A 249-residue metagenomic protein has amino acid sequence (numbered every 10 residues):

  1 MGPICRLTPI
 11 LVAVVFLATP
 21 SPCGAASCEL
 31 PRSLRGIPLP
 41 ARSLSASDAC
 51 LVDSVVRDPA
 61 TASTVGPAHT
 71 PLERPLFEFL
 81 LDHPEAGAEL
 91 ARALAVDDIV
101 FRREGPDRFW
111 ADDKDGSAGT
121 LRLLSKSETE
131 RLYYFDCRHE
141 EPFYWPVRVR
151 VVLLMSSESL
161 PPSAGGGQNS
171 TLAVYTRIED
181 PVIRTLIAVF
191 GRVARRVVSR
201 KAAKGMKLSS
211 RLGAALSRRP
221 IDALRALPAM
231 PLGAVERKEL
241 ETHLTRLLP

Functional and structural regions predicted by a protein language model:
M1-C5: N-terminal secretory signal peptides that target proteins for export/translocation
T8-T19: Bacterial N-terminal signal peptides
C23-G105: Hydrophobic ligand-binding cavity/cleft-lining segments
A26-L44, L154-P249: Terminal "cap-and-tail" regions of soluble proteins that handle hydrophobic small molecules
T61-G66, E73-L76, T129-R131, V151 (+1 more regions): Envelope-exposed proteins and targeting segments
A86-G87, R138-P142, R177-P181: Solvent-exposed loop/turn segments at secondary-structure junctions within structured extracellular/periplasmic domains
G87-W110, A229-L244: Short solvent-exposed beta->alpha transition segments
V100-V152: Glycine-rich portal/gate segments that line the openings of hydrophobic small-molecule binding cavities
